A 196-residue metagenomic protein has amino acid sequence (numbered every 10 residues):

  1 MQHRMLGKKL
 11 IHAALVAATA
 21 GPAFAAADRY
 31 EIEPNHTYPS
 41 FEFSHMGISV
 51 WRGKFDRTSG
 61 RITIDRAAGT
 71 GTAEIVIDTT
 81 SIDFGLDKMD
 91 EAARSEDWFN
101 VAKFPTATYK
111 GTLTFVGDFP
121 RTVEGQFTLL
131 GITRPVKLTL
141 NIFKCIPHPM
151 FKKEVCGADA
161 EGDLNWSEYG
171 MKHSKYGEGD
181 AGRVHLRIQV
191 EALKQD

Functional and structural regions predicted by a protein language model:
Q2-H12: Bacterial N-terminal signal peptides that target proteins for export
A20-P22: N-terminal signal peptide c-region/cleavage motif recognized by signal peptidases
F24-D196: Low-complexity, acidic/polar, glycine-enriched regions of mature
